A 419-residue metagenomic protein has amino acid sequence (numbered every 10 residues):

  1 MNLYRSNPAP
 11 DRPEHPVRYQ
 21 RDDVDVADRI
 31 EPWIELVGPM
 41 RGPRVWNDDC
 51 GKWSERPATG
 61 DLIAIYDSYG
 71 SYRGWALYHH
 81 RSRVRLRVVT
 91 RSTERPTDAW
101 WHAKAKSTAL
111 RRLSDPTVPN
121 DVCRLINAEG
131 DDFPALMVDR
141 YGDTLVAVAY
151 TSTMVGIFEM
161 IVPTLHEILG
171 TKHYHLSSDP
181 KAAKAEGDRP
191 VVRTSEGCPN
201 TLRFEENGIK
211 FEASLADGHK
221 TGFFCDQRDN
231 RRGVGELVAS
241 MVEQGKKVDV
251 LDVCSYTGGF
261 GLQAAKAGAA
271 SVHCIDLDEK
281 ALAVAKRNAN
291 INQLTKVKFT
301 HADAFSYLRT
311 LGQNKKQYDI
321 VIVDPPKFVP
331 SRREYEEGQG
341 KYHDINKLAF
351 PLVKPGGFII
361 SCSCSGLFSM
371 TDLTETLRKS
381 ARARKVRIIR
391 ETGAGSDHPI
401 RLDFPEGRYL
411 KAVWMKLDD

Functional and structural regions predicted by a protein language model:
M1-R140: Non-catalytic accessory regions of SAM-dependent methyltransferases
I126-D139, V155-F224: Non-catalytic substrate-recognition/targeting regions of SAM-dependent transferases
A185-A269: Glycine-rich adenosyl-nucleotide cofactor-binding module
S271-D276: Conserved SAM-binding motif I beta-strand of class I
K280, Y318-L348: Mobile active-site "lid"/loop adjacent to the S-adenosyl-L-methionine
K280-I322: S-adenosyl-L-methionine
Q317, D344, F358-D419: C-terminal catalytic and target-recognition region of SAM-dependent MTase-like enzymes, primarily methyltransferases
V353-P355: Helix-to-beta-strand junctions that scaffold the AdoMet/dcAdoMet cofactor pocket in Class I SAM-dependent enzymes
